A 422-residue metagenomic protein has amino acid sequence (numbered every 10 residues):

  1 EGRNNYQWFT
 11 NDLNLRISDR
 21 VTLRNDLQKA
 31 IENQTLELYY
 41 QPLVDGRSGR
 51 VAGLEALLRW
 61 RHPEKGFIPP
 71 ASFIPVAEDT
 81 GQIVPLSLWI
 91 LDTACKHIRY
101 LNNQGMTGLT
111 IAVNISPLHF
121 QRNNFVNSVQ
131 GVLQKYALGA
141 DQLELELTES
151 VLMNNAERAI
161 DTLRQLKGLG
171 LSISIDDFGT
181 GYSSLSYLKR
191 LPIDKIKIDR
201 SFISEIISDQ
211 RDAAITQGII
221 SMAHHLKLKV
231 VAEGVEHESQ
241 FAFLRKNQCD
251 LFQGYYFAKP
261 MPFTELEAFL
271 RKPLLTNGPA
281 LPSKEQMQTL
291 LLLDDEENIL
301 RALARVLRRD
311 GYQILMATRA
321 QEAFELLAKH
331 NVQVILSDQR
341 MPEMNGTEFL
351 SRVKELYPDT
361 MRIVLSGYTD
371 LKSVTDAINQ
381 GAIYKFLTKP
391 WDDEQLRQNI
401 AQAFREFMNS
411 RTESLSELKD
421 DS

Functional and structural regions predicted by a protein language model:
E1-T10, Q28-E37, V231, L251-Q253: Catalytic/regulatory signature loops of cyclic-dinucleotide turnover enzymes and related class III nucleotidyl cyclases
N11-L15, T22-L138, V151, R164-Q165 (+2 more regions): Bacterial c-di-GMP phosphodiesterase EAL domain
H62, L188, M341: Receiver (REC) domain active-site loop signature in two-component systems and cognate sites in sensor histidine kinases
Q130-I206, I220-P260: The catalytic core of metal-dependent phosphodiesterases that act on cyclic dinucleotides
G168, E297-L315, Q321: Two-component/phosphorelay signaling modules centered on CheY-like receiver
I203-S208, K259, L300, P342 (+1 more regions): The feature encodes the CheY-like receiver
R211, Q288, T318-E322, N345-E348: Acidic catalytic/metal-coordinating carboxylates
S239, M261-E265, K372, W391-F404 (+2 more regions): C-terminal output helix
